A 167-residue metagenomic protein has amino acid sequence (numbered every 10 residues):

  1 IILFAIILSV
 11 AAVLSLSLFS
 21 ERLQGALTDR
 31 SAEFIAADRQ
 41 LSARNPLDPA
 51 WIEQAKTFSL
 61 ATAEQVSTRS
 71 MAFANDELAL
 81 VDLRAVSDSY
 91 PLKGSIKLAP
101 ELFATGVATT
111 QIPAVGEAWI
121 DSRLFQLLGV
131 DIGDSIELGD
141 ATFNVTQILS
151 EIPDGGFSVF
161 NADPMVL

Functional and structural regions predicted by a protein language model:
I1-L167: Alpha-helical transmembrane segments of bacterial inner-membrane membrane proteins
